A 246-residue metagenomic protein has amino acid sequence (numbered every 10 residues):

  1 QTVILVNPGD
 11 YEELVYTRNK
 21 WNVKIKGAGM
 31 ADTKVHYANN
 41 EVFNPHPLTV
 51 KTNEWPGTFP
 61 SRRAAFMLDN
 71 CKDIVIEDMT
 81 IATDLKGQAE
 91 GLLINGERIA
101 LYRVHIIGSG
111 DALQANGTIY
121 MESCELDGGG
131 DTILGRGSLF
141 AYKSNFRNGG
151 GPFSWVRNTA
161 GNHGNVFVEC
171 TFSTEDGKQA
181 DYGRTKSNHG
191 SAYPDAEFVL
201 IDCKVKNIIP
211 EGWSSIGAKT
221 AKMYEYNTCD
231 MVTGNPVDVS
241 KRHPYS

Functional and structural regions predicted by a protein language model:
Q1-S246: Sequence-level preference for short, compositionally simple segments enriched in small aliphatic or small polar residues
